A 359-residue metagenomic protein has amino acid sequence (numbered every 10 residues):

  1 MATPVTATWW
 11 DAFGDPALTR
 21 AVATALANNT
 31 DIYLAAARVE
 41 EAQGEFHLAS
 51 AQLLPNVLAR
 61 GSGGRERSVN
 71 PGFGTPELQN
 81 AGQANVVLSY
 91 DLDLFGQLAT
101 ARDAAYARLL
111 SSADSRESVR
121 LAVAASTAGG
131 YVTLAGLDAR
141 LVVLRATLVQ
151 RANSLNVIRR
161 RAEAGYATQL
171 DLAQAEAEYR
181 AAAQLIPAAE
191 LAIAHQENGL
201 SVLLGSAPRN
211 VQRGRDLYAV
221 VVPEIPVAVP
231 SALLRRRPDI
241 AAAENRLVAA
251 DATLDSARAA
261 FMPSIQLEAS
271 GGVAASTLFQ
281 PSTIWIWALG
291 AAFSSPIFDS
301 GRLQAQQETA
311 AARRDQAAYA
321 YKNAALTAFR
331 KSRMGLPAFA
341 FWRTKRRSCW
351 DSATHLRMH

Functional and structural regions predicted by a protein language model:
M1-E45, Y218-V248, P296-I297, K322-A325 (+1 more regions): Bacterial Sec-pathway N-terminal export signals of envelope proteins
M1-G14, L18, A23, S62-V87 (+3 more regions): Small/polar, glycine/serine/threonine/aspartate-rich low-complexity segments that form flexible
T3, D11, L26, A104 (+5 more regions): Amphipathic alpha-helical coiled-coil scaffold segments and their short linker/junction regions
T19-V22, A36, F46, Y131 (+6 more regions): Extracytoplasmic/secreted envelope proteins and their assembly/folding machinery, especially bacterial periplasmic
Y33-L34, S50-A51, L92-R120, A146 (+8 more regions): Sec/SRP-type N-terminal targeting helices
L58-T75, Q79, Q83-D91, Q97 (+2 more regions): Outer membrane beta-barrel translocator domains of Type V secretion systems
S62-E66, S89, S115, L137 (+5 more regions): Outer-membrane beta-barrel pore domains and translocons
L98, D114-V229, A338: Periplasmic alpha-helical coiled-coil/stalk elements that build and connect Gram-negative outer-membrane
